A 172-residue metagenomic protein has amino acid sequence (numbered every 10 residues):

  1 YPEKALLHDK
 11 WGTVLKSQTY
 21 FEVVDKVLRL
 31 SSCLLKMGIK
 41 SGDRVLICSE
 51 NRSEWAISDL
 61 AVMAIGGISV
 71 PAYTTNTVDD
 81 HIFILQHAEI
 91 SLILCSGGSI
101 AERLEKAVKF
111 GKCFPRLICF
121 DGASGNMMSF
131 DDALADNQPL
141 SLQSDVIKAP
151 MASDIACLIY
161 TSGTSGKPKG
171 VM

Functional and structural regions predicted by a protein language model:
Y1-E3: Flexible acidic/glycine-rich loop/turn elements at helix↔coil and beta-strand↔loop transitions within catalytic cores
L6-L60, T77-I82, D131-A135: Conserved AMP-binding/adenylate-forming core of the ANL superfamily
S17-F21, A156-M172: Conserved AMP-binding A3 loop
L28-S32, E89, G98, G166: Solvent-exposed alpha-helix faces
K36-M37, A64-L134: Structural core segment of the AMP-binding/adenylate-forming
V45, V62, I93, I155 (+1 more regions): Conserved S/T- and glycine-rich ATP-binding loop of Class I adenylate-forming
S49-N51, S96-G97, D154: Helix N-cap/beta->alpha junction signal
C119, Q138-Y160, K167: Conserved pre-ATP/AMP-binding loop-to-beta segment of ANL
